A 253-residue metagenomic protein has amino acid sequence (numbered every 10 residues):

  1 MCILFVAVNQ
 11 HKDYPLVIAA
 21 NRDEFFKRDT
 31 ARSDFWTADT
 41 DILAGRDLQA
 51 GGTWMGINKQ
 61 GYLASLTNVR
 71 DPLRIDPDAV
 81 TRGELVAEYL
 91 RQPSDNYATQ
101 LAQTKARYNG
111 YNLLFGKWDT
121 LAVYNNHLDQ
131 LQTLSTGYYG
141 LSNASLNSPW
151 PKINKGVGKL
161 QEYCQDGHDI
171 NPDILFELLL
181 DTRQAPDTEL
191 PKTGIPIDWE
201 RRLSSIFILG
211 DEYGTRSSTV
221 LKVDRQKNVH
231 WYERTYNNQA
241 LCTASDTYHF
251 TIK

Functional and structural regions predicted by a protein language model:
M1-K253: N-terminal nucleophile
